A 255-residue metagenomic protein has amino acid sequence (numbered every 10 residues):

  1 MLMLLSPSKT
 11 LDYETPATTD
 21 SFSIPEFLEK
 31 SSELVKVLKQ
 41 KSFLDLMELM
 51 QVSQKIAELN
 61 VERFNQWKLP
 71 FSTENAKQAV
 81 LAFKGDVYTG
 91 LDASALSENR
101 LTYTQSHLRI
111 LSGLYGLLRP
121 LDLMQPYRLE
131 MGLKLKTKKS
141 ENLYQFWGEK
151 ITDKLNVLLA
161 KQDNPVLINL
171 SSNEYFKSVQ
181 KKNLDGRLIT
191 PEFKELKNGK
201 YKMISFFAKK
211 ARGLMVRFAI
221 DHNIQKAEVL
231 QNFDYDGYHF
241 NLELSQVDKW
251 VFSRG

Functional and structural regions predicted by a protein language model:
L4-A95: Active-site helix-to-loop segments that bind/position phosphate- or nucleotide-bearing substrates and donors across
A93-Q246, V251-G255: Internal, well-folded beta-alpha domain core
